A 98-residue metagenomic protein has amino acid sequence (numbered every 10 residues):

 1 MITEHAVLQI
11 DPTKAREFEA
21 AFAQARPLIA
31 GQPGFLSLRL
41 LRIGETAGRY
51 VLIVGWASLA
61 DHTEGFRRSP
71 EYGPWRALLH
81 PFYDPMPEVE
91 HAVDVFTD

Functional and structural regions predicted by a protein language model:
I2, R39-T46, V51, R76-D98: Glycine-rich beta-strand-turn "strand-cap" elements at beta-sheet edges
T3-L8: Active-site-flanking beta-strand signature of metal-NTP-handling nucleotidyl enzymes and homologous cyclase-like
Q9, I53-G55: Short hydrophobic/aromatic beta-strand micro-patches that form the beta-sheet surface supporting nucleotide- or nucleic
Q9-E19: Short, surface-exposed ligand-recognition loops at beta-strand->loop->(often short) alpha-helix junctions that present
P12-K14, G44, A60: Feature marks short, surface-exposed loop/turn motifs that line or immediately flank catalytic pockets and channel
R16, A60-H62, T97: Residue-level signal for secondary-structure boundary sites
E19, A23, S69-P70: Conserved GNAT-fold acetyl-CoA-binding loop/helix
P27-L36, G55-V89: An amphipathic, aromatic/His-enriched active-site/gating alpha helix that lines ligand/cofactor pockets
